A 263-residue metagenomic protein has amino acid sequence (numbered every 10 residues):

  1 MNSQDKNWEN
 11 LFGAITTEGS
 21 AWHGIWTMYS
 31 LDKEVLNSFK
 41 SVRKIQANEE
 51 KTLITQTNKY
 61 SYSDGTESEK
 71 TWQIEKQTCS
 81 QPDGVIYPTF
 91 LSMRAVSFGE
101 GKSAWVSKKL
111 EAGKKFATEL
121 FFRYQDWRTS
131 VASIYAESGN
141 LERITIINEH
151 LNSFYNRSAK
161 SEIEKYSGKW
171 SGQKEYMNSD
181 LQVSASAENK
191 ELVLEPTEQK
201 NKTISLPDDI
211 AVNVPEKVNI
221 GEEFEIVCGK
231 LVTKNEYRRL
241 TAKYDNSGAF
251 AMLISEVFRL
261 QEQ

Functional and structural regions predicted by a protein language model:
N2-K6: Short linear interaction motifs
L11-G19, H23-Q263: Soluble ligand-binding/transfer domains with enclosed cavities or grooves
